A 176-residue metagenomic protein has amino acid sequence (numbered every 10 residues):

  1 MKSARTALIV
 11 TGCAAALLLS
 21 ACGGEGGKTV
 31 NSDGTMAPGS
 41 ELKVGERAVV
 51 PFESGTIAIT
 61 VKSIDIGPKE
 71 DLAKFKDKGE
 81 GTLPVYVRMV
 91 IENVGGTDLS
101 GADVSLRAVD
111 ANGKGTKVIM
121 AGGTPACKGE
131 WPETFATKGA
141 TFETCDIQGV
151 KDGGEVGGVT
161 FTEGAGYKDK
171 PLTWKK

Functional and structural regions predicted by a protein language model:
K2-Y86, E92-K176: Conserved functional micro-motifs across diverse proteins
